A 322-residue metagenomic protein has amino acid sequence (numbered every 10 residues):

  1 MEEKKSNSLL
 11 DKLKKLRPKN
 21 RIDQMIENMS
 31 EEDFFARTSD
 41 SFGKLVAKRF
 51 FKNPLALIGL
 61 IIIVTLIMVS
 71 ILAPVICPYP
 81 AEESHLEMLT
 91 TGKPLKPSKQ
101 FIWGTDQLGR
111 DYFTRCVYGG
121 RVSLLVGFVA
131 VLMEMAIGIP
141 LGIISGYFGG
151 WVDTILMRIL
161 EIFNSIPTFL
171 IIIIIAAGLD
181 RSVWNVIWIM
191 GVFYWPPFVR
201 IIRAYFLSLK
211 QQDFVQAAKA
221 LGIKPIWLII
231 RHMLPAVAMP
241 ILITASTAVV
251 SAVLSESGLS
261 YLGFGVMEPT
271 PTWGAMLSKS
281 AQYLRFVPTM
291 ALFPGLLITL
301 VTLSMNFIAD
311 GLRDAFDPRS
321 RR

Functional and structural regions predicted by a protein language model:
M1-I139, W151, F169, A252 (+2 more regions): Gly/Trp-centered helix-boundary motif
L108-R322: Alpha-helical transmembrane segments of integral membrane proteins, especially multi-pass inner/plasma-membrane
